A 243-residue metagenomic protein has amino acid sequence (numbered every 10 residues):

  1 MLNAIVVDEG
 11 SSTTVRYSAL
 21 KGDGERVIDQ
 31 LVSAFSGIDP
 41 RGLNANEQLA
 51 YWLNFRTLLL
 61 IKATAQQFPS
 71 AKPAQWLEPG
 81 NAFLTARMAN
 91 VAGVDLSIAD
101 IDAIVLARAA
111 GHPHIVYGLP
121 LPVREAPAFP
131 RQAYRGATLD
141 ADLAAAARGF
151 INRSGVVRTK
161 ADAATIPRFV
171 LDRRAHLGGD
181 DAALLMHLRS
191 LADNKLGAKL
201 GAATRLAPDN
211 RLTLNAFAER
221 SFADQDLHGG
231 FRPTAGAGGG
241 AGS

Functional and structural regions predicted by a protein language model:
M1-S243: Interaction/scaffold regions that mediate signaling and macromolecular assembly across diverse proteins
